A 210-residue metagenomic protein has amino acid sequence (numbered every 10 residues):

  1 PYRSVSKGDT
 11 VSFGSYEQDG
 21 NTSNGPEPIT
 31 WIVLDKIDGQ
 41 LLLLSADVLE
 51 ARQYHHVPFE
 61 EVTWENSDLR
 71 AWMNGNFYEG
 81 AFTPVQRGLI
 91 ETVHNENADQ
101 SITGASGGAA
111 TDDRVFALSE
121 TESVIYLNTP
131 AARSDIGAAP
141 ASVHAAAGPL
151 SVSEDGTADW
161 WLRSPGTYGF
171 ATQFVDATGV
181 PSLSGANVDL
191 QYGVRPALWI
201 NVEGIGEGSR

Functional and structural regions predicted by a protein language model:
P1-R210: Collagenous Gly-X-Y triple-helix signature in extracellular proteins
